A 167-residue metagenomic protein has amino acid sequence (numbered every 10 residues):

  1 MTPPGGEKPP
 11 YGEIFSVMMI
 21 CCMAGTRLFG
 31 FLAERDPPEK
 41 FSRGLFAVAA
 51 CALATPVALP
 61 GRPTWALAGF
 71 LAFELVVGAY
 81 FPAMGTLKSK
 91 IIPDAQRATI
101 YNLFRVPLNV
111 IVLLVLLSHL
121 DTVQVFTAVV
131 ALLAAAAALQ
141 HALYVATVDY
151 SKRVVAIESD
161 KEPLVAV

Functional and structural regions predicted by a protein language model:
M1-G6, T26-D36, A54-A58, N109-A137: Transmembrane alpha-helix termini and helix-breaking/packing motifs in multi-pass membrane transporters
G6-F15, R62, A66, Y101 (+1 more regions): Juxtamembrane helix-start elements in MFS-like secondary transporters
F15-G30, L45-F46, G69-L117: Substrate-agnostic recognition of the 12-TM MFS/MFS-like secondary transporter fold
S16-A24, G44-A52, Q124-L143: Hydrophobic alpha-helical transmembrane segments
P37-L45, I100, V125: Juxtamembrane helix-start motifs in multi-pass secondary transporters
E39-F81: C-terminal transmembrane helical hairpin of 12-TM major facilitator-type secondary transporters
T127-V167: Multi-pass alpha-helical transporter architecture, strongest for 12-TM Major Facilitator/SLC carriers used
